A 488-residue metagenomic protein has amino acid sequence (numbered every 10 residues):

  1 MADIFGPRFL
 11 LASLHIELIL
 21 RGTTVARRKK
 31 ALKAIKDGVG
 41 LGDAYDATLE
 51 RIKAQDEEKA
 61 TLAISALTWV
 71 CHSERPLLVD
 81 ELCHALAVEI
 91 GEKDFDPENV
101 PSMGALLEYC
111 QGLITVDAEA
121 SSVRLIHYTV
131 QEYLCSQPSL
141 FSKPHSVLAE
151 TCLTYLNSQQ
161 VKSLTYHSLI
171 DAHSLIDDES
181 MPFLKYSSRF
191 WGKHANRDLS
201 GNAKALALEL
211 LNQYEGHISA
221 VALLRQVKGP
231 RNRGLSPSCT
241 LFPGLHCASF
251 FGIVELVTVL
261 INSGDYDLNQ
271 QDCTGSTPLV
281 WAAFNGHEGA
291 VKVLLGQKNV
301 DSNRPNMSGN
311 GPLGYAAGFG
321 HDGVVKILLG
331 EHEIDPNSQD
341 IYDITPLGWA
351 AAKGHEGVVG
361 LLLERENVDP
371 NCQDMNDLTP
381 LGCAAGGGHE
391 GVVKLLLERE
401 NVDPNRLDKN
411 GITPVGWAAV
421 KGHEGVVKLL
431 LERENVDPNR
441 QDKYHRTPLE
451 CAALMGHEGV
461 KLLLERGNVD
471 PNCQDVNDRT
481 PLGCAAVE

Functional and structural regions predicted by a protein language model:
D3-T274, P278-H287, E488: Leucine/isoleucine-rich amphipathic helices and adjacent mixed helix/strand linkers that form non-membrane
L256, G289-A290, G323-V324, G357-V358 (+3 more regions): Conserved ankyrin/ankyrin-like repeat signature
V259-D267, K292-V300, K326-I334, L361-V368 (+3 more regions): Ankyrin repeat domain, specifically the short helix-to-loop turn at the C-terminus of the second helix of each repeat
